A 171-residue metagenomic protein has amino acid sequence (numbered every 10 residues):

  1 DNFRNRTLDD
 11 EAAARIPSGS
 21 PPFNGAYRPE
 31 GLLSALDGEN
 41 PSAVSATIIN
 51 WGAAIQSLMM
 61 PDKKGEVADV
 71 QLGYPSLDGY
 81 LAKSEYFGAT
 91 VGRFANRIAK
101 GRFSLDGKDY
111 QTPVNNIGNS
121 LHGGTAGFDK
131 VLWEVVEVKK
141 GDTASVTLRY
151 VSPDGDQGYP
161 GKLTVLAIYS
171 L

Functional and structural regions predicted by a protein language model:
N2-L171: Surface-exposed acidic/polar loop and edge beta-strand patches at domain peripheries
